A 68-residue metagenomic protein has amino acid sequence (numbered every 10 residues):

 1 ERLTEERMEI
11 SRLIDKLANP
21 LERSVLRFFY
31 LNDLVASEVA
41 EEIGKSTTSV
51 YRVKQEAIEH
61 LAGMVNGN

Functional and structural regions predicted by a protein language model:
E1-L31, S37-E38: Short basic alpha-helical hairpin corresponding to helix-turn-helix/winged-helix-like nucleic-acid-binding
L13, N32, H60, M64: Mid-sequence acidic-hydrophobic segments that form the walls of catalytic/ligand-binding cavities or oligomerization
R23, E38-V39, R52, G63: A generic "cationic amphipathic patch" detector
N32-T48: Helix-turn-helix DNA-binding module
G44-G63: DNA-recognition helix of helix-turn-helix
G67-N68: Short, basic, alpha-helical segments at the C-terminal edge of helix-turn-helix-like DNA-binding modules
